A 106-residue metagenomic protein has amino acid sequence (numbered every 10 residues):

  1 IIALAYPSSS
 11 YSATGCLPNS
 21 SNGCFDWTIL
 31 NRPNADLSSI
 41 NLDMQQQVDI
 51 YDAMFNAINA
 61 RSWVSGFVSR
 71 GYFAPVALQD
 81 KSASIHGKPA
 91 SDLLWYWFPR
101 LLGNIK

Functional and structural regions predicted by a protein language model:
I1-A5, F67-R70: A cross-family glycoside hydrolase active-site/sugar-binding cleft signature
I2-F25: Short, solvent-exposed beta-strand-terminating loops
L17-A53, A57-K106: Aromatic-rich peripheral "rim/lid" segments of glycoside hydrolase catalytic domains that contact and position glycan
